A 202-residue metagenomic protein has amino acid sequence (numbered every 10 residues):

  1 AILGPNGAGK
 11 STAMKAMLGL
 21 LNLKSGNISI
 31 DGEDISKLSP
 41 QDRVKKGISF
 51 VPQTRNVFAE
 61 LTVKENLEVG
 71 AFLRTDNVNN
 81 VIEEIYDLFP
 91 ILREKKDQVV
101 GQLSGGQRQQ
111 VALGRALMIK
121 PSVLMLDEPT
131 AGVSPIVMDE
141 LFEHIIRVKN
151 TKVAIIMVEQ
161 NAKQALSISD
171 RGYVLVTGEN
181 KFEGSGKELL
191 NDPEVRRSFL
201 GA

Functional and structural regions predicted by a protein language model:
A1-A202: Glycine-rich phosphate-binding loops of nucleotide-dependent enzymes
